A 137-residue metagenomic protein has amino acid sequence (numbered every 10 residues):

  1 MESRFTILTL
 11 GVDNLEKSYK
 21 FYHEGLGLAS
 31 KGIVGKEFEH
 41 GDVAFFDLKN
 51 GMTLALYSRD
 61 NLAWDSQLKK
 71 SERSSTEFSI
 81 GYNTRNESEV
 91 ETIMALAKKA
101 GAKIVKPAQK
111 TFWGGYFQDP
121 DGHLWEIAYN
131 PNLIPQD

Functional and structural regions predicted by a protein language model:
M1-Y19, E37, E77-Y82, N132-D137: N-terminal beta-strand motif that seeds the catalytic metal site of vicinal oxygen chelate
R4, D42, N50-M52, T76-F78 (+1 more regions): Residues that flank catalytic or metal-binding motifs in active/ligand-binding sites
T9-D60: Core segments of cupin and vicinal oxygen chelate
K17-K20, E24, S88-K99: Replace "anionic and nucleotidyl ligands
G32, N61-L68, P135-D137: A short, acidic/glycine-rich surface segment
L68-R73, F78: Helix-adjacent hinge/juxtasegments
T76-M94: Mid-chain, well-packed structural core segment of small domains
E91-D137: Vicinal oxygen chelate
